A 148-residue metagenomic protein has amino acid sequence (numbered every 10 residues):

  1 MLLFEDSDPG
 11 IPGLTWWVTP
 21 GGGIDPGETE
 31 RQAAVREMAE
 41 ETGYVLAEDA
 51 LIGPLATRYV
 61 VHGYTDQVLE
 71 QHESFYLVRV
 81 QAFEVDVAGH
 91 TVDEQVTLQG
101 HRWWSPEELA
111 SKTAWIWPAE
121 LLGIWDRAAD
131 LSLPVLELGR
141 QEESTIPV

Functional and structural regions predicted by a protein language model:
M1-V18, R31, L46: N-terminal strand-loop-strand
F4, G27, K112: Residues that scaffold the ATP/ADP-binding catalytic core of kinase and kinase-like folds
E5, P54-V60: Generic short beta-strand segments
P9, D66-V68, V92-E94: Short secondary-structure boundary/capping segments
P12-L14, T19, L69-F75: Short connector loops at helix/strand junctions that flank enzyme active sites, especially segments positioning acidic
T19-P54: The catalytic Nudix box helix
R58-G89, R102, I124: Active-site-adjacent beta-strand/loop module that shapes the phosphate/pyrophosphate-binding cleft
A82-V148: Nudix hydrolase/Nudix homology domain
